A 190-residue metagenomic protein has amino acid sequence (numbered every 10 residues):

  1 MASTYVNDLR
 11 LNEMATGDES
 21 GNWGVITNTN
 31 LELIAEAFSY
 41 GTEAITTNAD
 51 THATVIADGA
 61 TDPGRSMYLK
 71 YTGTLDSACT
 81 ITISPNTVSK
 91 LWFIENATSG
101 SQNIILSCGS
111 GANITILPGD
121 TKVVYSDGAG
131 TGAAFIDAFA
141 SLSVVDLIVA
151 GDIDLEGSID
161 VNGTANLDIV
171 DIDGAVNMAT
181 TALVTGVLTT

Functional and structural regions predicted by a protein language model:
M1-R10, M14-I104: Exposed extracellular interaction/assembly regions and N-terminal maturation sites
S20, G41-T51, I105-N113, A129-T190: Intrinsic low-complexity, repeat-rich intrinsically disordered segments enriched in small/flexible residues
N22-T29, L117-G128: Extracellular disulfide-bonded cysteine-rich modules/repeats
I34, L91-W92, K122-S126, F135: Long, contiguous hydrophobic alpha-helical segments, chiefly transmembrane helices and signal peptides
L69-Y71, W92-E95, V124, I153 (+2 more regions): Well-ordered beta-strand segments characteristic of repetitive beta-sheet solenoids
N86, A97, G109, L117-G119 (+1 more regions): A short, compositionally biased micro-patch
S99-S101, G111, G119-T121, D160: A generic structural motif
